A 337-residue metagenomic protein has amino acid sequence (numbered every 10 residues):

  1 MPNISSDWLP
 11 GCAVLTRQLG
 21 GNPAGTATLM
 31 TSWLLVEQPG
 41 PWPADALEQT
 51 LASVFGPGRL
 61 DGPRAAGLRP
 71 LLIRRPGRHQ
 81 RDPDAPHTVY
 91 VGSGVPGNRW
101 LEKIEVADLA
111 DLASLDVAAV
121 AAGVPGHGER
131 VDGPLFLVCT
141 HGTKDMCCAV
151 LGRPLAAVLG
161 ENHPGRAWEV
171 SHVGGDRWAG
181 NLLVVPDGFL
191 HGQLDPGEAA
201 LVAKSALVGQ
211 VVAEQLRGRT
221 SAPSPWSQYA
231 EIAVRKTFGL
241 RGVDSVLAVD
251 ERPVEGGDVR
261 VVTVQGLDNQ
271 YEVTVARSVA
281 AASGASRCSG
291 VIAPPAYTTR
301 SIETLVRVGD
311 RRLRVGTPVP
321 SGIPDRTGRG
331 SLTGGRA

Functional and structural regions predicted by a protein language model:
M1-A337: Histidine/cysteine-enriched polar flanking segments
